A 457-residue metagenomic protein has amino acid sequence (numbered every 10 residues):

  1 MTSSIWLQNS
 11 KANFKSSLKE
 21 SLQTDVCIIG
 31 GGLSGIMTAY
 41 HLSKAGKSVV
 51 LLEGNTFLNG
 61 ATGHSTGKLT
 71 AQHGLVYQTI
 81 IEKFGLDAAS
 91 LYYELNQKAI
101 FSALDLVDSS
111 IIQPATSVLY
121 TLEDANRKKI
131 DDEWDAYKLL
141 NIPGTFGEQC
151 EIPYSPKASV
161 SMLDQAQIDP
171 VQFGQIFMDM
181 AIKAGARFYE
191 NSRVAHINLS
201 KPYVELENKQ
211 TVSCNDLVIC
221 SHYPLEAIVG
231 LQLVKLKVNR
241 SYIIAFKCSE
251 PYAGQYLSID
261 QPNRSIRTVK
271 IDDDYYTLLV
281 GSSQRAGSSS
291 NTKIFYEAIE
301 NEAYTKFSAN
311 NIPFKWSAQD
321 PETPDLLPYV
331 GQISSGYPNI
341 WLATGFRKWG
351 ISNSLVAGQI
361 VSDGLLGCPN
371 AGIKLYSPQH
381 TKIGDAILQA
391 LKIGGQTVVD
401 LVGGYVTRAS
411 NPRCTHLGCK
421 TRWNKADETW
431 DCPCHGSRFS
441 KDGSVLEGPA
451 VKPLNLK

Functional and structural regions predicted by a protein language model:
M1-V26, T421: Extreme N-terminal leader/targeting segments of oxidoreductases
T24-L51: N-terminal Rossmann-like FAD-binding beta1-loop-alpha1 element of flavoenzymes
K44-H64: Glycine-rich FAD pyrophosphate-binding loop
I80-M180: Rossmann-like flavin
A136, V160-N215: Helical element adjacent to the flavin cofactor pocket in flavoenzyme catalytic cores
H196-V269: Flavin-dependent oxidoreductases
I244, T407-K457: Rieske [2Fe-2S] iron-sulfur-binding domain
Q261, Y296-E297, F307-A390, S410: C-terminal catalytic lobe of FAD-dependent flavoproteins
